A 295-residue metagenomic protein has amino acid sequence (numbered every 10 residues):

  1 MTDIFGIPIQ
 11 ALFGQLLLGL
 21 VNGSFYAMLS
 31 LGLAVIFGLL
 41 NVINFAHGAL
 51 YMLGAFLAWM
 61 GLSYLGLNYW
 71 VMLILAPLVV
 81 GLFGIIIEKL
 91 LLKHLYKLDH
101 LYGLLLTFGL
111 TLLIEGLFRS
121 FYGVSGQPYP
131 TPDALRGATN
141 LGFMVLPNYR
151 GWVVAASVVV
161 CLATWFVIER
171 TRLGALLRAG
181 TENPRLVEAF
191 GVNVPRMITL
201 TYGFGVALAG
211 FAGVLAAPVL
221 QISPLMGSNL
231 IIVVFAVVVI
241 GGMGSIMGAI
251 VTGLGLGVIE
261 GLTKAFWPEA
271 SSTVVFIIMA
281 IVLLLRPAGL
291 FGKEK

Functional and structural regions predicted by a protein language model:
M1-M28, L57, N68-M72, L98-Y102 (+3 more regions): Membrane-interfacial amphipathic/re-entrant helices at transmembrane-helix boundaries
A11, L90, F121, E182-A189 (+2 more regions): Cytosolic-side transmembrane-helix boundaries in multi-pass membrane proteins
A11-Y64, L90-K97, Y102, R185 (+1 more regions): Single transmembrane alpha-helix segments in multi-pass membrane proteins
N22, M144-I222, I246-T252: Helix-loop-helix "hairpin" substructures at the membrane interface of multi-pass membrane proteins
Y26, S30, G66-L78, T199-V214 (+2 more regions): Transmembrane alpha-helical segments in multi-pass inner-membrane proteins
A55-W59, P77-F83, L110-F118, A156-W165 (+4 more regions): Hydrophobic core segments of alpha-helical transmembrane domains in multi-pass membrane transport and ion-translocation
G66-L110, L117, V251-T252, L256 (+1 more regions): Alpha-helical transmembrane segments within multi-pass membrane transporters and channels
H94-R170, V194-M197, Q221, L262 (+3 more regions): Transmembrane helix-bundle core of multi-pass membrane transporters and related energy-transducing complexes
